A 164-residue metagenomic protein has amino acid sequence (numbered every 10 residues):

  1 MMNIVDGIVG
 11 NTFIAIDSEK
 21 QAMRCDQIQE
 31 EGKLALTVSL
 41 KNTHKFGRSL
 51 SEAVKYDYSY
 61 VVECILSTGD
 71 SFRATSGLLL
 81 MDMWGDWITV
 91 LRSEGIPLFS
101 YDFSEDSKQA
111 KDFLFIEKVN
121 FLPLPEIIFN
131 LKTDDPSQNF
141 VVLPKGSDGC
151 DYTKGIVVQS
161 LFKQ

Functional and structural regions predicted by a protein language model:
M1-Q164: Autoprocessing domains of the Hint superfamily
